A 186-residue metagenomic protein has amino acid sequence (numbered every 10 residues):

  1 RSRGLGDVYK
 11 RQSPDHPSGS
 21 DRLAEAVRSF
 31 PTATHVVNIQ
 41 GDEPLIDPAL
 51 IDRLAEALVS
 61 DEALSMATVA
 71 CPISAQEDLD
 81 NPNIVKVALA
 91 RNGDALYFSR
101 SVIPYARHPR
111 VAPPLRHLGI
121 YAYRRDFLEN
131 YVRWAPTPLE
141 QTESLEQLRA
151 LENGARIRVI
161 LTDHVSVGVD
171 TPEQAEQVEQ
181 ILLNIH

Functional and structural regions predicted by a protein language model:
R1-Y9: Single conserved hydrophobic/aromatic residue that forms the stacking wall/gate of nucleotide- or nucleobase-binding
K10-H16, Q40, I160-D163: Short beta->alpha connector loops at strand-helix junctions that form conserved, small/polar/Pro-enriched
P17, P44-L45, S166: A short, conserved beta-strand element in the Rossmann-like catalytic core that flanks the donor/metal-binding loop
S18-A26: Glycine-rich, basic loop-to-helix element that forms the pyrophosphate-binding segment of sugar-nucleotide handling
T32-A33, D61-L64, A155: Short, high-confidence coil segments that cap the C-terminus of an alpha-helix and link into the following beta-strand
V36-V37: Short aromatic/hydrophobic "clamp" motif used to bind/position activated sugar donors
I46-T137: Conserved core of the sugar-phosphate nucleotidyltransferase
A112-H186: Conserved alpha/beta core of the MobA/IspD/sugar-nucleotide pyrophosphorylase nucleotidyltransferase superfamily
